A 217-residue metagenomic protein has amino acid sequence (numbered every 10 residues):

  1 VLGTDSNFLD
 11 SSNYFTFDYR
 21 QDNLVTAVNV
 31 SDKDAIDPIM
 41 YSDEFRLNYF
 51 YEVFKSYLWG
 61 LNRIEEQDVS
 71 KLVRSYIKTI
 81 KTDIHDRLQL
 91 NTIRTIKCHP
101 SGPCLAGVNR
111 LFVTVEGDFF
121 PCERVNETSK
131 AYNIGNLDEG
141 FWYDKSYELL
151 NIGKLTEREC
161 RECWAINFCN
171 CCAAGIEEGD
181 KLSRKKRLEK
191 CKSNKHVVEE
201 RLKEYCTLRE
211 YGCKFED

Functional and structural regions predicted by a protein language model:
V1-A35: Radical SAM/AdoMet-radical enzyme domain recognition
R46-T95, E123-N170: C-terminal accessory region of radical SAM enzymes
C98-P100: Active-site rim elements
C104-G107: Short, small/polar residue-rich loop motifs at catalytic or cofactor-binding pockets
E116, K130, L155-D217: Radical SAM enzyme core and accessory elements
